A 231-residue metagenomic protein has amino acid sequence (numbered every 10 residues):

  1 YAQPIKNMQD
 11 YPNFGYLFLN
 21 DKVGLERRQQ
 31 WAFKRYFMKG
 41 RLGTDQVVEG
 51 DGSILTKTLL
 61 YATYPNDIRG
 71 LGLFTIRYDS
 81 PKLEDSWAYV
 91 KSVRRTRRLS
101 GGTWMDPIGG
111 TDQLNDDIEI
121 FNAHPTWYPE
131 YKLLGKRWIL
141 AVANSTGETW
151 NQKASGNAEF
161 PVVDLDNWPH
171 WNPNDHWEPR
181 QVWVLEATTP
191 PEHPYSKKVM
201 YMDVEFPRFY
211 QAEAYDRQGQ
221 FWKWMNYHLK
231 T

Functional and structural regions predicted by a protein language model:
Y1-E84, V90: Solvent-exposed N-terminal domain segments of exported/luminal and surface proteins
Y1-F14, R98-T146: Short, charged N-terminal helix-start/capping segments
Q3, Q9, Q29-Q30, Q46 (+5 more regions): Residue-identity detector for glutamine
G15, G24, G40-G43, G50-G52 (+8 more regions): Residue-identity detector for glycine
Q30-A32, Q46-V47, K57-Y61, W104-M105 (+3 more regions): N-terminal start-of-chain detector that recognizes signal peptides and the immediate post-cleavage beginning
Y61-I68, G72-T126, N167-T231: Gly/Pro-enriched, hydrophobic low-complexity segments that function as extracytoplasmic propeptides/linkers
F121-R180, V184-E186: Short, conserved active-site entrance elements at the starts or edges of catalytic domains
